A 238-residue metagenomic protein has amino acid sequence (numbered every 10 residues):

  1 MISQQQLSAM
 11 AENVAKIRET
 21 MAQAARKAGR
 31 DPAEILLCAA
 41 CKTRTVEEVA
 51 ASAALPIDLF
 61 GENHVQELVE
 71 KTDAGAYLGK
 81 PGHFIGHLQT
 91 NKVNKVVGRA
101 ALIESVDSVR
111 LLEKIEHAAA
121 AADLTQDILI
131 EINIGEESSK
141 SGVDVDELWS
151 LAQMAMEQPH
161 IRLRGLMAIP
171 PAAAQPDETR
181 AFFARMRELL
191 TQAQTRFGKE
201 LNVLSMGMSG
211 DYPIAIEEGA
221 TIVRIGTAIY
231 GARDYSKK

Functional and structural regions predicted by a protein language model:
M1-L189, A193-G210, I216-E218, Y230: Conserved alpha/beta-domain cores
A220-K238: Gly/Pro- and small hydrophobic-enriched strand-loop and loop-to-helix capping segments that sit at the rims
